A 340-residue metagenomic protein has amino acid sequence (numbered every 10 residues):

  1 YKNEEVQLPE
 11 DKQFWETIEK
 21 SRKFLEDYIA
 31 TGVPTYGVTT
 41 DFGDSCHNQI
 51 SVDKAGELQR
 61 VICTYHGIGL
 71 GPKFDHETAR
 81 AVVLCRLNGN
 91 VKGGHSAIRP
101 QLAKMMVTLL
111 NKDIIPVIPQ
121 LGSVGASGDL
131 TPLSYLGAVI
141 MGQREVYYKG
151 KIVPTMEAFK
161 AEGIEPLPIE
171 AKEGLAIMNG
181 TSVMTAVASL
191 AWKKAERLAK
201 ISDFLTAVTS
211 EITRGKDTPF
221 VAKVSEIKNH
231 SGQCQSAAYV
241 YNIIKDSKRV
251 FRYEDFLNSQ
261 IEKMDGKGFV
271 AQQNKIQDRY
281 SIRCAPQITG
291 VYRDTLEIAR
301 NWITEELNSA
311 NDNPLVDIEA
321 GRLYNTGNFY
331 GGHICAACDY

Functional and structural regions predicted by a protein language model:
Y1-Y340: Conserved, well-structured ligand/cofactor-binding cores
